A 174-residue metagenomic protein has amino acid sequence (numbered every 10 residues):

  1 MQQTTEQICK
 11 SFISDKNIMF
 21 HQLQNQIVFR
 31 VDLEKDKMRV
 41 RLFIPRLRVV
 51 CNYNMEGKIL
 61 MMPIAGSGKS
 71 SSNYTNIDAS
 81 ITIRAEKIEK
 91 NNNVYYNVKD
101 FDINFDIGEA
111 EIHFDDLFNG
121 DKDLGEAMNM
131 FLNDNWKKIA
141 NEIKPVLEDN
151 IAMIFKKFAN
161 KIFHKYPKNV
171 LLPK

Functional and structural regions predicted by a protein language model:
M1-G108: Hydrophobic-cavity lipid-handling domains and compact docking modules
M1-Q3, Q7, M153-K174: C-terminal helix/juxtamembrane-tail motif
F12, A127-F131, I162: Residues that form generic nucleotide/phosphate-binding pockets
S72, D100, A140, K156-A159 (+1 more regions): Functionally constrained cores in energy, signaling, and assembly domains
E89, W136, L147, I151 (+2 more regions): Eukaryotic basic, amphipathic alpha-helical target segments in cytosolic regions
V94-E148: Extended amphipathic ligand-handling, pore-lining, and cofactor/metal-binding catalytic surfaces
